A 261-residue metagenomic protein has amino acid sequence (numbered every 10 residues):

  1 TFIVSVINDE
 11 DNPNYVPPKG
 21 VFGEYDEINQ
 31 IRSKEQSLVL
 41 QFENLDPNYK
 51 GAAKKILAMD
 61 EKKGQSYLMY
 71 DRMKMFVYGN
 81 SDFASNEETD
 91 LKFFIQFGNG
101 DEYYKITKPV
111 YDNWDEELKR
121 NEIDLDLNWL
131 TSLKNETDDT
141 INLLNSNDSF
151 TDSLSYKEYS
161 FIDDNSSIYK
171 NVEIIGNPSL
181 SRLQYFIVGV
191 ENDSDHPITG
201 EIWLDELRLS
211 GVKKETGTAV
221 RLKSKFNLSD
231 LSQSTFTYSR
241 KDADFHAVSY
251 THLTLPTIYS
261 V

Functional and structural regions predicted by a protein language model:
T1, D71-M75, D90-G100, D126-P197: Extracellular beta-strand ligand-recognition surfaces/modules
T1-S5, D193-E215: Exposed low-complexity, polar/acidic, P/S/T/G-rich flexible segments that act as propeptides, protease-susceptible
Y25-K50: Short carbohydrate-recognition loop motifs
S66-A84: A short beta-strand element within beta-rich, extracytoplasmic domains of secreted/secretory-pathway proteins
N80, S229-L231: Outer-membrane beta-barrel channels and translocator barrels
S234-D242: Transmembrane beta-barrel strands of outer-membrane/channel proteins
D242-V248: Gram-negative outer-membrane beta-barrel proteins
T251-T257: Conserved small/polar residues in nucleotide/adenosyl-binding loops
